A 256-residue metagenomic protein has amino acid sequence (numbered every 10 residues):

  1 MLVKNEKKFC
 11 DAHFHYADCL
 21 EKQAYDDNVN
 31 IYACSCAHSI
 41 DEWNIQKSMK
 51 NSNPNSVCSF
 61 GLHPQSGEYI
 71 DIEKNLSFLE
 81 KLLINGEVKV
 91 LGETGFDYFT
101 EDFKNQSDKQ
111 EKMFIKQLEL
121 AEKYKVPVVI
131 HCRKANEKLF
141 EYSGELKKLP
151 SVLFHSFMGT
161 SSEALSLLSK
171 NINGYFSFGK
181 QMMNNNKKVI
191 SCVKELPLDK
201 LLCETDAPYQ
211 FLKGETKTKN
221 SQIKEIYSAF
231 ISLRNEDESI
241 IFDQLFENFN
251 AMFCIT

Functional and structural regions predicted by a protein language model:
M1-T256: Mid-domain alpha/beta scaffold segments of enzyme catalytic cores
